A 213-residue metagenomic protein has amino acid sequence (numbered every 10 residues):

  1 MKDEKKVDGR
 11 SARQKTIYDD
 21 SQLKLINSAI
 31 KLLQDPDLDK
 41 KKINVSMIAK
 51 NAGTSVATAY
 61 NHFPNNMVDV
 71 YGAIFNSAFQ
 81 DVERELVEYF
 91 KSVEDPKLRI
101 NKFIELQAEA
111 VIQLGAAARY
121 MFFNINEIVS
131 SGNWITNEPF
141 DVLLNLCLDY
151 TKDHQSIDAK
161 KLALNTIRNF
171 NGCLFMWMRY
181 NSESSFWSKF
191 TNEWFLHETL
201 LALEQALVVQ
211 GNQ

Functional and structural regions predicted by a protein language model:
M1-D8, N145-S156, L164, N169-Q213: C-terminal peripheral helix-coil segments that are non-catalytic and often amphipathic
D3-Q14, Y18-S21: Basic DNA-binding region of bZIP-type proteins
Q14, S21-S28, L162: N-terminal positioning helix adjacent to the helix-turn-helix/winged-helix DNA-binding module
K24, L32, P36-D69, A73: Helix-turn-helix
V45, F75-E83: Short, basic, alpha-helical segments at the C-terminal edge of helix-turn-helix-like DNA-binding modules
E83, V87, I128-R168: Amphipathic alpha-helical packing segments from all-alpha helical-bundle domains
V87-Q113, T166: Hydrophobic alpha-helical connector segments
E109-W134, F175-R179: Amphipathic alpha-helical segments used for helix-helix packing
